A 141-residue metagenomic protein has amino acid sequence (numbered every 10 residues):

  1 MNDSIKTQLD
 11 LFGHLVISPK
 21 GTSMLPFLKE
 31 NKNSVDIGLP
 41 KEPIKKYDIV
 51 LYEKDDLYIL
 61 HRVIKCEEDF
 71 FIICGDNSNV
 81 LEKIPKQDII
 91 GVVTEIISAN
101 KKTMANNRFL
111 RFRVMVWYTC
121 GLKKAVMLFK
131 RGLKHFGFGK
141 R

Functional and structural regions predicted by a protein language model:
M1-R141: Extended hydrophobic leader/signal-anchor segments used for secretion and membrane insertion
